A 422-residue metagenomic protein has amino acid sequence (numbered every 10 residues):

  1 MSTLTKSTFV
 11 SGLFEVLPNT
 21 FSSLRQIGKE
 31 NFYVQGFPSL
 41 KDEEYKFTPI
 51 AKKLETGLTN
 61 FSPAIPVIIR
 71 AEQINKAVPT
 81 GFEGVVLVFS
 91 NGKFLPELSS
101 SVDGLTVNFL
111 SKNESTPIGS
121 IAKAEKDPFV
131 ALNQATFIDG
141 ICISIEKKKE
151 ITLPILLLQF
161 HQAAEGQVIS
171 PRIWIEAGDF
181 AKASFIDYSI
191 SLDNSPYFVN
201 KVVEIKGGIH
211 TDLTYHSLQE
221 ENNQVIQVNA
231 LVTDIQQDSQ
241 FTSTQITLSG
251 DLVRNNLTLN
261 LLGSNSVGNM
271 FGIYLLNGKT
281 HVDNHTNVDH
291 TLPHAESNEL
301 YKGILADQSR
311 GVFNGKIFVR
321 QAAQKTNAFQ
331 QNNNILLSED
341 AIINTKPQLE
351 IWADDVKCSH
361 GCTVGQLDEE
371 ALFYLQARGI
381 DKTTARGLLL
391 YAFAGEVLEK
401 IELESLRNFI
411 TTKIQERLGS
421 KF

Functional and structural regions predicted by a protein language model:
M1-Q134, L300, L305-A306: N-terminal amphipathic, basic helical "cap/leader" segment at the start of enzyme domains
S101, E114-I380, A394-F422: Conserved beta-strand/loop scaffold segments within soluble protein domains that form the structured core and edges
